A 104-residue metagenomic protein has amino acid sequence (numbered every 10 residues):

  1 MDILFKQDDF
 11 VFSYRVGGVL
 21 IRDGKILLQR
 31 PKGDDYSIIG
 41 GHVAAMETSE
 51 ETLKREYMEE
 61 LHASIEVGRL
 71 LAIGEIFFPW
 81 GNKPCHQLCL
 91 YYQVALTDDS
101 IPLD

Functional and structural regions predicted by a protein language model:
M1-G17: Acidic, metal-coordinating catalytic segment for phosphate/diphosphate chemistry, firing primarily on the Nudix
R22: A cytosolic small-molecule/anion-sensing beta-strand core signal
P31-D34: C-terminal lobe/hinge of AMP-binding adenylation domains
Y36, G74-P79: Short, solvent-exposed loop/turn segments at secondary-structure junctions
S37-G41: A short gly/proline-enriched turn/hairpin at secondary-structure junctions
V43-E66, F77-D104: Unchanged
